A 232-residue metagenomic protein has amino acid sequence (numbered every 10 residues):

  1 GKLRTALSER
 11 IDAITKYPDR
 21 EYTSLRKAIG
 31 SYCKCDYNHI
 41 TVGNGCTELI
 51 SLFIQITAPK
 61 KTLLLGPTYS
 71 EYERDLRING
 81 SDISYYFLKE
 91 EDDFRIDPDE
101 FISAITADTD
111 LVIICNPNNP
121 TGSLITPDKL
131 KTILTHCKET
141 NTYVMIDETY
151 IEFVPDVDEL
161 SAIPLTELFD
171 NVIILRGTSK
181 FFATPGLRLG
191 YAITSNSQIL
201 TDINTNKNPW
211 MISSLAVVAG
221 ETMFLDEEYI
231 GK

Functional and structural regions predicted by a protein language model:
G1, C46-T47, Y69, N116-P120 (+2 more regions): Short glycine-rich anion-binding loops that position phosphate/pyrophosphate groups of nucleotides and phosphorylated
G1-T47, L52: N-terminal small-domain helix-loop-helix segment of the aminotransferase-like
K2, E21, N171-K232: PLP-dependent aminotransferase class I/II
T23, Q55-I114: PLP-dependent aminotransferase-like
D36, N79-G80, L168: Short, structured coil segments at secondary-structure junctions
R95-D108, P120-V144, E148-F181: Active-site pre-lysine segment of PLP-dependent enzymes
